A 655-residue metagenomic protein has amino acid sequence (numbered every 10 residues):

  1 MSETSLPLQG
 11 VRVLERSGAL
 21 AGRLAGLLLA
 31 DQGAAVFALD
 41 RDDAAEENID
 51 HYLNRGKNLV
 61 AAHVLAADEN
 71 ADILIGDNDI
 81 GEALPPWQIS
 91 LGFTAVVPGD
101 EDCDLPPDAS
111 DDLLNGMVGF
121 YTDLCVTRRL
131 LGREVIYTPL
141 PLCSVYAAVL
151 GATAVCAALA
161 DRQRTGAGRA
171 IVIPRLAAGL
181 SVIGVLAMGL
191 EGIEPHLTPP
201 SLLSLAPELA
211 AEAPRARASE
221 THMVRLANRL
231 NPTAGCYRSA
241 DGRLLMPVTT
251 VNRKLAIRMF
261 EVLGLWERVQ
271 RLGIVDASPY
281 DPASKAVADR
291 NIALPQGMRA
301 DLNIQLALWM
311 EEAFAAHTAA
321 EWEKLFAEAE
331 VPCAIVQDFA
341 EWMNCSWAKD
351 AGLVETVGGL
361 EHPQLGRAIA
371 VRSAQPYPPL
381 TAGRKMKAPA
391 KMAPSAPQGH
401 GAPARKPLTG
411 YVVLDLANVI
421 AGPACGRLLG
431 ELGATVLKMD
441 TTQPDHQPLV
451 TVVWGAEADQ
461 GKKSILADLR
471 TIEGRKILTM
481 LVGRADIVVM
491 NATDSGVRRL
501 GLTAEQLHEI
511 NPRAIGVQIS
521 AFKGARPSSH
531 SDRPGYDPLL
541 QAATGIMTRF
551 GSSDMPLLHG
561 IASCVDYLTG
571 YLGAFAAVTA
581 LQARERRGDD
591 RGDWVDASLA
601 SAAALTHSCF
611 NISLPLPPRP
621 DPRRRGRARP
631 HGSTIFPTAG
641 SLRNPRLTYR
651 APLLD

Functional and structural regions predicted by a protein language model:
M1-E47, N54, V60-D102, T127-R128 (+9 more regions): Acyl-CoA thioester-binding alpha/beta core of soluble enzymes
N48-H63, G116, W454-L469, A542: N-terminal glycine-rich dinucleotide-binding loop that anchors FAD/FMN and/or NAD(P) in oxidoreductases
H51-L53, D104-P107, L449, A456-A458 (+2 more regions): Short glycine-biased active-site loop of nucleotidyltransferases that positions the nucleotide triphosphate and helps
K57, D111-L113, M117, M259 (+3 more regions): Structural signal for hydrophobic
L84-L142, I193, I510-C564: E1/E1-like adenylate-forming module used to activate ubiquitin-like modifiers and sulfur-carrier proteins
V145-V149, S563, Y567, Y571: Short-chain dehydrogenase/reductase
A492-T503: Rossmann-like adenosine-cofactor binding region
